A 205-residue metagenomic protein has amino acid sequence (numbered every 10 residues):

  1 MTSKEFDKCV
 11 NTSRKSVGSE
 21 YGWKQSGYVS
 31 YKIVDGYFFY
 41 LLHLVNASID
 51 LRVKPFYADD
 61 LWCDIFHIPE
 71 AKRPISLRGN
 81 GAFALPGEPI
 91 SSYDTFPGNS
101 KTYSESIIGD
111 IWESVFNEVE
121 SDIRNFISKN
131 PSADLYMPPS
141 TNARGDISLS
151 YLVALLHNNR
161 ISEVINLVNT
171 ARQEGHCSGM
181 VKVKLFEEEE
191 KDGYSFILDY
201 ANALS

Functional and structural regions predicted by a protein language model:
T2-F6, K32-S205: Intrinsically disordered, low-complexity regulatory regions enriched in serine/threonine/proline and acidic residues
S3-S26: Amphipathic alpha-helical segments
G27-Y31: Long, charged, glycine-rich C-terminal linkers/tails
